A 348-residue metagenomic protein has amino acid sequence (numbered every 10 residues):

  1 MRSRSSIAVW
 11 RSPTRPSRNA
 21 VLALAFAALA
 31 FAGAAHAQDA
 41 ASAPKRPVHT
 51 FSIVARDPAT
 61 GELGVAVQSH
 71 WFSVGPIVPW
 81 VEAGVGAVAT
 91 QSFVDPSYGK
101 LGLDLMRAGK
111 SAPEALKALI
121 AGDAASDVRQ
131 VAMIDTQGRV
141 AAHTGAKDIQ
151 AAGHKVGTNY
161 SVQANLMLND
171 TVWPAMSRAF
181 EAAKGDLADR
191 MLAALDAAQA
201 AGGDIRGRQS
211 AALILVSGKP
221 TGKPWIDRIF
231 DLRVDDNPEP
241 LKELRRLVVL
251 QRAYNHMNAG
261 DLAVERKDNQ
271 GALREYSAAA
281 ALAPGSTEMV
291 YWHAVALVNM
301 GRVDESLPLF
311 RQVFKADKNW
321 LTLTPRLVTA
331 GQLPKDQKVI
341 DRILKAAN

Functional and structural regions predicted by a protein language model:
Q38-R206, L213, D235-R266, A281: Alpha/propeptide regions of enzymes that mature by internal proteolysis
N258, W292, R326-L327: Canonical tetratricopeptide repeat
D261-L262, V295, T329: Residue-level recognition of tetratricopeptide repeat
A279, Q312-V313: Canonical positions in the second alpha-helix
P284, K318-N319: Short coil turns that delineate tetratricopeptide repeat
